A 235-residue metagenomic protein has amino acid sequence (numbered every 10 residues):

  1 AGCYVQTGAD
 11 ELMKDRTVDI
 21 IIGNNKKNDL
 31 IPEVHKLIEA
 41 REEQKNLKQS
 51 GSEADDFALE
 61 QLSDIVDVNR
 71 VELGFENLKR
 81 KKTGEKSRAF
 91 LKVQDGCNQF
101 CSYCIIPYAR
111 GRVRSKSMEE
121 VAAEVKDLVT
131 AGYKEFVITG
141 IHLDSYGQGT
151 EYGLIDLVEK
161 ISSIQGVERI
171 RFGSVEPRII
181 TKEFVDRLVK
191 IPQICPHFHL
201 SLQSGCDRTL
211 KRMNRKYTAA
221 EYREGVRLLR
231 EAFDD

Functional and structural regions predicted by a protein language model:
A1-S145, F198, A220-E231: Proteins enriched for Cys/Gly/acidic motifs involved in redox and nucleic-acid/cofactor modification
T130-D235: Conserved SAM/AdoMet-binding glycine-rich loop
